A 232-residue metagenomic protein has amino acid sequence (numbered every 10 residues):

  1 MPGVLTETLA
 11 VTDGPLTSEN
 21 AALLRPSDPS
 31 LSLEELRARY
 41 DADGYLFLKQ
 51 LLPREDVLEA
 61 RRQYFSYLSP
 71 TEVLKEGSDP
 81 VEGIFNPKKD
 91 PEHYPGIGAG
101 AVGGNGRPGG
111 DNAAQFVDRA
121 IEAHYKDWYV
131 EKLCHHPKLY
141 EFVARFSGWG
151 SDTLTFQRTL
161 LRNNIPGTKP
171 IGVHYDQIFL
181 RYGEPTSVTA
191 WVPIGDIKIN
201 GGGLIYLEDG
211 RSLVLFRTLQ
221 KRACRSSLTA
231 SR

Functional and structural regions predicted by a protein language model:
P2-A42, K49-V173, F179: Non-heme Fe(II)-dependent double-stranded beta-helix
G14, I197-R232: Double-stranded beta-helix
L52, Y182-E184, F216: Short, function-defining helix-loop hinge/capping sites that tune catalysis or transport
E55, P185-S187, L219: Single-residue recognition of alpha-helix boundary sites
S78-E82, V188-P193, Q220-S227: Short C-terminal domain-edge/linker segments immediately following a structured domain
R158-L160, Y175-Q177, V192-D196, E208: Short, structured patches in soluble enzyme cores that scaffold and shape functional sites
T168, S187, G202: Conserved catalytic motifs of the protein kinase core domain
L180-I199: Short, conserved beta-strand element in jelly-roll/cupin
